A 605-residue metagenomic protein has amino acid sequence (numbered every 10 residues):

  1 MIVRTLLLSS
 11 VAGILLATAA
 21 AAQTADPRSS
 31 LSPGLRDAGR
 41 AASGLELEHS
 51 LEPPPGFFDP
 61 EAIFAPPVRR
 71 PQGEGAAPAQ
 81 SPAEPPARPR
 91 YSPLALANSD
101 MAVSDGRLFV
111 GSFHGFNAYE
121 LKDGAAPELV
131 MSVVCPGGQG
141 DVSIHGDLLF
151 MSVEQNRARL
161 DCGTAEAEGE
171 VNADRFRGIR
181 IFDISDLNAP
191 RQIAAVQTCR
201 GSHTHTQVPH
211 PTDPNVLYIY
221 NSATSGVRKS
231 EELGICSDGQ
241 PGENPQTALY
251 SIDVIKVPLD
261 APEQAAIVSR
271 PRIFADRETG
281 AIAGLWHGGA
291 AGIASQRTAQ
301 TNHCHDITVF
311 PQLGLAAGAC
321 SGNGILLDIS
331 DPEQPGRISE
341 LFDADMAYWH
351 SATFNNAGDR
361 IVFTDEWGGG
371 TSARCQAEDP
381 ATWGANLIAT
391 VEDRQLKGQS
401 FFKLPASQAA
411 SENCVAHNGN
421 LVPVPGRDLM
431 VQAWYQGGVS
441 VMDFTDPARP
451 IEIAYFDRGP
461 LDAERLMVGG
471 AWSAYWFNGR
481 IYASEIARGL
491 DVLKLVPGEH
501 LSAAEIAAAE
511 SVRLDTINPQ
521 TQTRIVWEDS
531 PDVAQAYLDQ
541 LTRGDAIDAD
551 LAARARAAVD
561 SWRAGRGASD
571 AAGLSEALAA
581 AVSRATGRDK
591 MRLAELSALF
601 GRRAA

Functional and structural regions predicted by a protein language model:
M1-T5: Positively charged n-region of N-terminal signal peptides that target proteins for export
L6-T18: Bacterial N-terminal signal peptides
L16, D37, E74-A76, G565-D570: Alpha-helix capping and helix-coil boundary motifs
L16-A20, D359, A604: Hydrophobic alpha-helical elements and their junctions with loops/disorder across both membrane and soluble proteins
A22-L541: Feature marking well-ordered beta-strand scaffolds used for ligand recognition
E505-A605: Soluble extracellular-acting proteins and domains
